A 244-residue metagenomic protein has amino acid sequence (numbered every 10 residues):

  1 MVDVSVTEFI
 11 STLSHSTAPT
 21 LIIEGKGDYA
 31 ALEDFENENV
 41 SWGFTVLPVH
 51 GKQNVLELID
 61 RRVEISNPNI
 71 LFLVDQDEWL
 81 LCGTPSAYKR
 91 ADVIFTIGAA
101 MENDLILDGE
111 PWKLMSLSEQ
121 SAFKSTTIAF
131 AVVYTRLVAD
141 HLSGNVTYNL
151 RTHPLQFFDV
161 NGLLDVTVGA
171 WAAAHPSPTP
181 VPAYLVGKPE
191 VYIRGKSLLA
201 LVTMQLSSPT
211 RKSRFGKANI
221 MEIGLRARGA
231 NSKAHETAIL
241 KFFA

Functional and structural regions predicted by a protein language model:
M1-V4, I10-T12, N37-V40, T45 (+2 more regions): C-terminal accessory helical subdomains adjacent to catalytic cores in phosphodiester- and nucleotide-handling enzymes
V4-S5, G51: Intrinsic-disorder/low-complexity, polar/charged segments
T12-L47: Short, acidic loop-beta-alpha module within alpha/beta folds
T20, N69-L71: Structural motif
D28, N54-V55, W79: Short phosphate-engaging motifs
L47-N54: Conserved helicase motor
L73-D75: Short beta-strand segments
